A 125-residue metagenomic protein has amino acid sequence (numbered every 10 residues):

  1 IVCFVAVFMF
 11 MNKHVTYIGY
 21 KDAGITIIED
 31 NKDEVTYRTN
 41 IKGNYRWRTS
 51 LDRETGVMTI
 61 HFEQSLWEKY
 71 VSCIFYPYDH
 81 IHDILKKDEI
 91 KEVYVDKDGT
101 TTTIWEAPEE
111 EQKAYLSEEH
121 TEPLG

Functional and structural regions predicted by a protein language model:
I1-F10: Hydrophobic membrane-insertion alpha-helices, especially the h-region of bacterial N-terminal signal peptides
M9-M11, E34-V35: Short secondary-structure boundary micro-motifs
F10-I27: Ser/Thr/Pro/Gly-rich low-complexity linker/stalk segments immediately outside membranes or between
Y20, I28-G125: Polar, acidic low-complexity tracts enriched in Ser/Thr/Gln/Glu with frequent Gly/Pro and Thr-Pro motifs
